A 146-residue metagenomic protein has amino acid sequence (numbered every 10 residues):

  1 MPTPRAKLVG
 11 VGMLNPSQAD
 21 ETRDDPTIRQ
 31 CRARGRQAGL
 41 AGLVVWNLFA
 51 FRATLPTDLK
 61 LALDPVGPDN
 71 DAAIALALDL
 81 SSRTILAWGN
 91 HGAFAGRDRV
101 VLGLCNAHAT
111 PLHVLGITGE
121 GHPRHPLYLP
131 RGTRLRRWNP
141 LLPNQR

Functional and structural regions predicted by a protein language model:
M1-S82, N90: A polyanion-binding, active-site-adjacent surface
L59-R146: Glycine/proline-rich loop-helix segments at beta-alpha junctions forming the active-site rim of enzyme cores
